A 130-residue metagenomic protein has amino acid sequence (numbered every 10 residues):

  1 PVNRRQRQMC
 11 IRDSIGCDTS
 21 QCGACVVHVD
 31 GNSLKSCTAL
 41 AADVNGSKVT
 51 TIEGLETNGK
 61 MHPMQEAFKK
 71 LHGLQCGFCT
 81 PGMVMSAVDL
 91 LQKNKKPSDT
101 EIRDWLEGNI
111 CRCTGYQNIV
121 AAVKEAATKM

Functional and structural regions predicted by a protein language model:
P1-I11: Single conserved hydrophobic/aromatic residue that forms the stacking wall/gate of nucleotide- or nucleobase-binding
R7, G23, S47: Change "...and in nucleic-acid phosphodiester-cleaving endonucleases..." to "...and in nucleic-acid processing enzymes
R12-A42, K69-D89, E107-A121: Local cysteine-cluster metal-coordination motifs and their immediate loop/turn environment, predominantly Fe-S cluster
H28-K48, I52, C79, L90-E101 (+1 more regions): Non-heme iron-sulfur electron-transfer modules
G46-L74, T100-E125: Short Fe-S-cluster ligation motifs
